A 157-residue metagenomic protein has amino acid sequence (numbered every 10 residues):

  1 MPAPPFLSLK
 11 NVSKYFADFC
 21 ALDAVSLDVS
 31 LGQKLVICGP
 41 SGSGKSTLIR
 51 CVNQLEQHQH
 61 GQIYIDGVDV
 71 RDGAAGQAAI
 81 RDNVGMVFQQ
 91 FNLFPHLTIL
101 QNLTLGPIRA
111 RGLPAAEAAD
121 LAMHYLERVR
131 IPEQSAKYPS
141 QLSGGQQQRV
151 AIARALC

Functional and structural regions predicted by a protein language model:
P4-C157: ABC family nucleotide-binding domain
